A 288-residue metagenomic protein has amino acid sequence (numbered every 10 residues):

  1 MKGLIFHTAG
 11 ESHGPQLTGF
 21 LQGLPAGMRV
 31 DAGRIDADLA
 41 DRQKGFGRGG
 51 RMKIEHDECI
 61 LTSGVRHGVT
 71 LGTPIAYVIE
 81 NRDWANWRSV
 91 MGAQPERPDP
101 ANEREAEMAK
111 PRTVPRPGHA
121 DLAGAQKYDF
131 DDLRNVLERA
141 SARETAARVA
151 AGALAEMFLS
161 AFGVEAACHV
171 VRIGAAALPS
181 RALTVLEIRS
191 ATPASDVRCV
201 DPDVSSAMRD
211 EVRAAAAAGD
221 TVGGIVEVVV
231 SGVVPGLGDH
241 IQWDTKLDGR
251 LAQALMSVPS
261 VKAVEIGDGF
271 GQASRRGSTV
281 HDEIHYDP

Functional and structural regions predicted by a protein language model:
M1-P288: Generic N-terminal targeting/processing segments that precede catalytic cores or assembly contacts
